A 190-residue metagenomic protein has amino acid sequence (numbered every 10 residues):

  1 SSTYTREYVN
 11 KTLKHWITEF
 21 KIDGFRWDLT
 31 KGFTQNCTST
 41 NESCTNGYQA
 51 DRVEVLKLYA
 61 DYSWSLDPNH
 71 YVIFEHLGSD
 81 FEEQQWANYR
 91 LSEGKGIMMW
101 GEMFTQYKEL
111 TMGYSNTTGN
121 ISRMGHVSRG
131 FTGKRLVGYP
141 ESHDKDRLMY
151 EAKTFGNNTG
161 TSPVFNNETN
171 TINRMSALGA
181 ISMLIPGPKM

Functional and structural regions predicted by a protein language model:
S2-E19, I172-I181: Short, acidic/polar
V9, W16, W27, V72 (+2 more regions): Conserved, mostly hydrophobic/aromatic
N10-N41: Active-site groove signature of glycoside hydrolases
L29-Y139, N170-T171, G179-P188: Active-site-proximal helices and loops of the catalytic beta/alpha 8
S43, E151-T169: A solvent-exposed, charged loop/short amphipathic helix patch at secondary-structure junctions
G138-T159, G179-M190: Aromatic/acidic polysaccharide-binding cleft in carbohydrate-active enzymes
